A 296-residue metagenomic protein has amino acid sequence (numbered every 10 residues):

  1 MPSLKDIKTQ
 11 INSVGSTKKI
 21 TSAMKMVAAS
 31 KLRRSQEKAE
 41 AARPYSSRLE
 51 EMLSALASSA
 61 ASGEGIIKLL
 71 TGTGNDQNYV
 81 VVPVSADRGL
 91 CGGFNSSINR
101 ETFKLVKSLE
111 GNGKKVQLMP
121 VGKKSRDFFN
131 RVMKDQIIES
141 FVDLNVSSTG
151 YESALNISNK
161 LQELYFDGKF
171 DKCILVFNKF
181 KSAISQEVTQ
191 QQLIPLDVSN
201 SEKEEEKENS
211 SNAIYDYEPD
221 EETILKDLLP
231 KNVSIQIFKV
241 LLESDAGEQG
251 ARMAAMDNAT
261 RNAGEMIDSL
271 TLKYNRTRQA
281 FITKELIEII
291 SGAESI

Functional and structural regions predicted by a protein language model:
M1-I296: C-terminal beta-strand-loop-alpha-helix "lid" module of Rossmann-like NAD(P)-dependent dehydrogenases
